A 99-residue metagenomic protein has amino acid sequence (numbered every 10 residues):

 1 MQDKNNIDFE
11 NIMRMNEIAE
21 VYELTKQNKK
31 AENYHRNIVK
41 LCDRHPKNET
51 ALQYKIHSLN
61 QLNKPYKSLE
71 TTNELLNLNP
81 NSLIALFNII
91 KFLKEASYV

Functional and structural regions predicted by a protein language model:
D3-K4, I38-L41, L75: Canonical positions in the second alpha-helix
F9, D43-P46, P80: Short coil turns that delineate tetratricopeptide repeat
R14, N48-A51, A85: TPR alpha-solenoid repeat register
Y34-N37, T71: Alpha-helical solenoid repeat scaffolds, predominantly canonical TPR units
